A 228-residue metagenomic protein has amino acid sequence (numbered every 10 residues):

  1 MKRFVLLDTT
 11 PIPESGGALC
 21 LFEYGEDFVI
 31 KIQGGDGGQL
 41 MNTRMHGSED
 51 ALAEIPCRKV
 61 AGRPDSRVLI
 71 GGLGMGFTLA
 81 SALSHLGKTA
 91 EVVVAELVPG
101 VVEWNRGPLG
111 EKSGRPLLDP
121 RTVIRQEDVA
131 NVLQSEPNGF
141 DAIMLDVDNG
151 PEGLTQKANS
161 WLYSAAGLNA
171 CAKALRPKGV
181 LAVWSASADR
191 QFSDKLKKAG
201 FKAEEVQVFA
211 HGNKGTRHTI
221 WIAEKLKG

Functional and structural regions predicted by a protein language model:
M1-V29: N-terminal auxiliary segments of SAM/dcSAM-dependent transferases
T10-A18, K31-P64: Class I SAM-dependent methyltransferase Rossmann-like catalytic core, especially the SAM/SAH-binding loop
E26-D36, D146-G150: Short, basic/glycine-rich phosphate-binding loops at helix/coil junctions that contact nucleotide phosphates
H46-L175, V183-A186, D194, A199 (+1 more regions): The AdoMet/dcAdoMet-binding core of the Class I SAM-like
R190: Active-site environment of divalent metal-dependent phosphoester hydrolases
W221-G228: C-terminal lobe and adjacent flexible extensions of AdoMet/dcAdoMet transferase-like proteins
